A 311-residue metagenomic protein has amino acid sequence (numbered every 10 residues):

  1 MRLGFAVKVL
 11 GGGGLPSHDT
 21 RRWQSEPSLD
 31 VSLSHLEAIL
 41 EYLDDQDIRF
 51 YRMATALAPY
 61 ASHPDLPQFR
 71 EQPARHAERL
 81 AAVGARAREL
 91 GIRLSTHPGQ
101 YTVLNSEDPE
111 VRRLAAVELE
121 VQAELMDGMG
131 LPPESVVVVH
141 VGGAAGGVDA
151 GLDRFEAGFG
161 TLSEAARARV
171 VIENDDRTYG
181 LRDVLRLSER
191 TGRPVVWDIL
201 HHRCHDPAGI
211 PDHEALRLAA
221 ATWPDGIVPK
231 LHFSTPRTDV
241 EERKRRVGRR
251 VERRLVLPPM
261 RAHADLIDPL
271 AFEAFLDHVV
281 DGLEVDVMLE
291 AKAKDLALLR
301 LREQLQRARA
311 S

Functional and structural regions predicted by a protein language model:
M1-L94: N-terminal pre-domain/capping segments
V7-G11, T55-P59, P98-T102, V141-A145 (+4 more regions): Active-site-proximal loop/turn and secondary-structure-junction residues that shape catalytic pockets, frequently
P27-D30, E173-R182, R203-L216: Active-site glycine- and acidic-residue-rich loops that bind and position anionic ligands or nucleotide-like cofactors
L29-E37, P73-L80, A115-E120, L152-F159 (+2 more regions): Well-ordered, non-membrane alpha-helical segments in soluble/globular domains
Q72-P194: Active-site acidic/histidine proton-transfer and metal-coordination neighborhood in alpha/beta enzyme cores
H97, D198, V287: Conserved, mostly hydrophobic/aromatic
R193, H205-S311: Histidine-acidic metal/acid-base catalytic patches
